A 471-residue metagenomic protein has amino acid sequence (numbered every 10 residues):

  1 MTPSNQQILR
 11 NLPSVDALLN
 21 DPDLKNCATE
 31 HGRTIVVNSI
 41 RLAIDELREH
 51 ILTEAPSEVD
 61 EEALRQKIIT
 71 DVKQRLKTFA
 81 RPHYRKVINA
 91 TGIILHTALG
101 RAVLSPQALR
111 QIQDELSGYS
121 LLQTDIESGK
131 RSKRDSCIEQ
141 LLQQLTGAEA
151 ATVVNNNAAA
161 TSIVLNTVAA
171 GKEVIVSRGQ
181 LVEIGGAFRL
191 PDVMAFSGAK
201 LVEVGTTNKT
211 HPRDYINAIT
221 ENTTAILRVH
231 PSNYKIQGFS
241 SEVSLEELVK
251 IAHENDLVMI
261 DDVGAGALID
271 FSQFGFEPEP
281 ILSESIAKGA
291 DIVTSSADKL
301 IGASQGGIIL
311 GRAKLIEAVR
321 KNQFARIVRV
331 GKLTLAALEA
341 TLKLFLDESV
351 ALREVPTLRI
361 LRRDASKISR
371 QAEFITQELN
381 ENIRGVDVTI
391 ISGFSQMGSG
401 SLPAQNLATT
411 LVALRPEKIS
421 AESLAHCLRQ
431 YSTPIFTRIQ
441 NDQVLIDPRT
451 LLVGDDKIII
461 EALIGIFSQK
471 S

Functional and structural regions predicted by a protein language model:
M1-L76: Long amphipathic alpha-helical segments
L12-P13, I88-G92, I301-S304, L407 (+1 more regions): Short Gly/Ser/Thr- and Asp/Glu-enriched loop/turn motifs at secondary-structure junctions
T53-E61, H83-V87, D256-I260, A297 (+4 more regions): Flexible, glycine/charged-enriched surface loops at secondary-structure junctions
R81, G129-F345, N380, A462: Conserved PLP-enzyme active-site core in the AAT-like
A90-T91, R101-E127: Glycine-rich phosphate-binding segment of PLP-dependent enzymes
L116-Y119, R326-I327, R429-F436, I464-K470: A common structural junction motif
K314, N322-Q323, V330-E381, I391-F394 (+1 more regions): Structural motif of enzymes handling amino- and sulfur-group chemistry
A365, S369-G454, I458-I459: Conserved C-terminal alpha-helix-loop-beta "cap" of PLP-dependent enzymes that closes/shapes the active-site mouth
